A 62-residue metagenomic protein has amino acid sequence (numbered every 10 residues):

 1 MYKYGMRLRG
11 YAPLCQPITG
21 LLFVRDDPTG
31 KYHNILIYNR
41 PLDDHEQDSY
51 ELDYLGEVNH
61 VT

Functional and structural regions predicted by a protein language model:
M1-M6: Short Lys/Arg-enriched alpha/beta "domain-start" segment
R7-T62: Acidic, low-complexity, intrinsically disordered interaction modules
